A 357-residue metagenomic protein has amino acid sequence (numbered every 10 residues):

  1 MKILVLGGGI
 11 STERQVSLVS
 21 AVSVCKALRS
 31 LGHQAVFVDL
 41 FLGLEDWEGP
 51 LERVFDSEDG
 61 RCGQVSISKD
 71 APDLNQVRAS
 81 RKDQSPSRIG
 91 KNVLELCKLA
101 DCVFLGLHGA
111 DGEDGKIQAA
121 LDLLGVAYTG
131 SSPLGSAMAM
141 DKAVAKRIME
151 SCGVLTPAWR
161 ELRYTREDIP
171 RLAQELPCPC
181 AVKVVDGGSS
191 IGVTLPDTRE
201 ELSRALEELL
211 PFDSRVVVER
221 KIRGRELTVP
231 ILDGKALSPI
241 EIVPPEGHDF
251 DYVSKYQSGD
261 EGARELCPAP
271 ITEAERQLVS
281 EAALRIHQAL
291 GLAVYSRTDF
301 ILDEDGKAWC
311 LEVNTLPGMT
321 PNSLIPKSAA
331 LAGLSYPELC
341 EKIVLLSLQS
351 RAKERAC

Functional and structural regions predicted by a protein language model:
M1, L6-I10, G153, T272-C357: ATP-dependent carboxylate activation and anion-phosphoryl transfer catalytic cores that bind Mg-ATP to form
M1-L134, M138-M140, V144, S151 (+2 more regions): ATP-binding N-terminal substructure of ATP-dependent carboxylate-amine bond-forming enzymes
I3-G7, S11, V19, G90-C97 (+3 more regions): Active-site nucleotide/adenylate-binding loops and adjacent lid/helix of ATP-dependent enzymes
A35, A127-Y128, T156, C180 (+1 more regions): Hydrophobic beta-strand scaffold residues
P50-V54, A119, D249-S258, T315: Short, flexible, mixed-charge acidic loops at enzyme active sites
A119-Y128, T198-S203, L331-L334: A glycine- and small-aliphatic-rich helix-loop capping segment at beta-alpha/alpha-beta transitions that lines
T129-S131, S190, G262-E265, P321-I325: Short small-residue beta-strand/loop micro-motif enriched in glycine and branched aliphatics
D197-E281, L302-W309: Phosphate-binding site of ATP-dependent enzymes
